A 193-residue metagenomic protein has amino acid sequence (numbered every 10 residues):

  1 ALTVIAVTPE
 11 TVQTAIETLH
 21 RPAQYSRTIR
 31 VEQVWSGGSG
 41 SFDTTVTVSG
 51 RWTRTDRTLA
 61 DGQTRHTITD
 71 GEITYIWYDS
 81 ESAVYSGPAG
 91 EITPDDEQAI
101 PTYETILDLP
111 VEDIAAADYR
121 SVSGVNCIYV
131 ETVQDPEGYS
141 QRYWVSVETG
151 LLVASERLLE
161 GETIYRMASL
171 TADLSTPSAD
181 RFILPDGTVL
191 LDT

Functional and structural regions predicted by a protein language model:
A1-W52, A89, L109, Y119 (+1 more regions): N-terminal leader/targeting segments and the immediate start of mature chains
V4-T8, V12-I16, V111-D113, V122-C127 (+2 more regions): Non-transmembrane domains of secretory- and envelope-associated proteins
R21-T28, S49-D56, S123-E131, T149-A154: Short, hydrophobic/aromatic-rich segments at coil-to-beta transitions
V34-S36, T58-A60, V133-E137, L158-E160: Short polar/acidic secondary-structure junctions
G38-G40, S49, A60-Q63, D113-I114 (+2 more regions): Residues that act as N-cap/strand-start positions at coil-to-secondary-structure junctions
S41-I100, L151-S169: An acidic-aromatic
T67, Y143-W144: A residue-level detector for well-ordered beta-strand positions
S82-G138, R142: Non-cytosolic head/periplasmic domains of membrane-anchored proteins
